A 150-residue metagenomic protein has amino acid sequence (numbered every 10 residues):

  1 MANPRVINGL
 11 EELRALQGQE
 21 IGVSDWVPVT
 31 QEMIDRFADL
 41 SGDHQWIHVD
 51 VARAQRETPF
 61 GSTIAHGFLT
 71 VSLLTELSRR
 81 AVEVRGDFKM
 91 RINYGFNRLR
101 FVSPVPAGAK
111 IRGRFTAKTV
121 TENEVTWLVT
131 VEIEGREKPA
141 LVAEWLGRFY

Functional and structural regions predicted by a protein language model:
M1-L16, V105-Y150: HotDog/MaoC-like acyl-thioester-processing domains
A2-A65: Catalytic strand-loop segment that frames the active site of acyl-thioester-processing enzymes
G22, W26-P28, R100, L146-R148: Generic structural detector for well-ordered beta-strands
V23-S24, F96, T126, V142: Hydrophobic residues on conserved beta-strands that form the core of alpha/beta folds
D35-A38, V71-T75: Predominant activation on well-ordered alpha-helical scaffold segments within soluble catalytic domains
T58-A65, S72-R114: Hydrophobic beta-strand-centered segment that forms part of the acyl-chain substrate-binding groove
